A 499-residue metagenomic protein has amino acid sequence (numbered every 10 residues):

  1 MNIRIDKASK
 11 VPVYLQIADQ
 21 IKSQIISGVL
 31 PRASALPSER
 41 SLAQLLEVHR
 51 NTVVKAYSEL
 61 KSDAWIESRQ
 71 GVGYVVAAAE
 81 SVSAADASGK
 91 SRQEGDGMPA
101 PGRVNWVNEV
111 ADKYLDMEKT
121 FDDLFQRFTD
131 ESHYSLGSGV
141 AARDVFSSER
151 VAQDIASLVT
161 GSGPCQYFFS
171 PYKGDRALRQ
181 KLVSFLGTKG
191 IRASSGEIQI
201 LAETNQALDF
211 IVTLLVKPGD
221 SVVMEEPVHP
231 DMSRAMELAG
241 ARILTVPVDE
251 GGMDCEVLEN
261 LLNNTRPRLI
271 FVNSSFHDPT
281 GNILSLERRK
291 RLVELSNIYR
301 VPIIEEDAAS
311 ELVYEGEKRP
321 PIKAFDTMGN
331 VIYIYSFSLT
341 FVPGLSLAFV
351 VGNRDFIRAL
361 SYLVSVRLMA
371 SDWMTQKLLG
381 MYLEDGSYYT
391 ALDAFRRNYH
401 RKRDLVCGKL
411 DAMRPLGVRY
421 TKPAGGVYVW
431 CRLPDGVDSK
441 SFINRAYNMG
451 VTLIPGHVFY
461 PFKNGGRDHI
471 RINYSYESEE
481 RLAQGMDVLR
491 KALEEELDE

Functional and structural regions predicted by a protein language model:
M1-A156, S365-S371, D393, T421 (+7 more regions): N-terminal basic, amphipathic alpha-helical segments
E67-R69, A193, L453: Short beta-strand "wing" residues that participate in macromolecule-binding interfaces
L158-Y299, E311-L312, E317-F325, Y399 (+1 more regions): Conserved core of the PLP fold type I
E306: Glycine-centered flexible beta-alpha turn that most often forms the glycine-rich phosphate-binding loop
T327-R397: Conserved core segment of the aminotransferase class I/II
R397-C407, R419-R432: Conserved glycine-rich beta-strand-loop-beta hairpin in the small C-terminal domain of fold type I
Y447-R471: Conserved PLP cofactor-binding pocket of PLP-dependent enzymes
